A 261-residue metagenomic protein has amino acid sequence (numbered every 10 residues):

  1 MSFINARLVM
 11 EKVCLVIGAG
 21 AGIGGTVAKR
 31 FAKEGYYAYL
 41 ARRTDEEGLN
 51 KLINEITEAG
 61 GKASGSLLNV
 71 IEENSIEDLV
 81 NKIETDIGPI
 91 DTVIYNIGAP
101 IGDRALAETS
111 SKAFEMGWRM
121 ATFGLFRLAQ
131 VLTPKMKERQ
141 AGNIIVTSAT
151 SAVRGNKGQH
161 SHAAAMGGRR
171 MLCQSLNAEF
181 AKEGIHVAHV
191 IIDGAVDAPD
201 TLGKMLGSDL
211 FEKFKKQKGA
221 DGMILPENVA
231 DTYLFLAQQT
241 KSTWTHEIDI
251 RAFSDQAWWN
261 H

Functional and structural regions predicted by a protein language model:
E11-K12, G61-K62, P89-I90, M136-A149 (+1 more regions): Active-site loop of short-chain dehydrogenase/reductase
G20-G22: Conserved glycine-rich cofactor-binding loop
Y36-N50: Conserved glycine-rich Rossmann-like NAD(P)H-binding loop of the short-chain dehydrogenase/reductase
E46, L67-L79, S111: The beta1-alpha1 cofactor-binding region of Rossmann-like NAD(H)/NADP(H)-dependent oxidoreductases
L79, I94, G124, L128-L132: Hydrophobic positions on the long internal alpha-helix of Rossmann-like NAD(P)-dependent oxidoreductase domains
A99, G117, N143-G168, Q174 (+2 more regions): Catalytic loop of short-chain dehydrogenase/reductase
A107-F126, A141, I145, R169: Catalytic Tyr-X3-Lys loop
K182-I185, H189-G194, S208-W259: C-terminal helical subdomain
